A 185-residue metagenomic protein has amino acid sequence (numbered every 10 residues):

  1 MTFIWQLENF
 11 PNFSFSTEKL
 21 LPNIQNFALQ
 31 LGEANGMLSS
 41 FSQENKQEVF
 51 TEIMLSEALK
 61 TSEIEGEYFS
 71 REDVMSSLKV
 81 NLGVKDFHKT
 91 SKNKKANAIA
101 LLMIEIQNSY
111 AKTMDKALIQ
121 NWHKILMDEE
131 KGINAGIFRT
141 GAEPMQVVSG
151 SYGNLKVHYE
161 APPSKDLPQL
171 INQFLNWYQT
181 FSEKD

Functional and structural regions predicted by a protein language model:
M1-D185: FIC/Doc superfamily catalytic core
